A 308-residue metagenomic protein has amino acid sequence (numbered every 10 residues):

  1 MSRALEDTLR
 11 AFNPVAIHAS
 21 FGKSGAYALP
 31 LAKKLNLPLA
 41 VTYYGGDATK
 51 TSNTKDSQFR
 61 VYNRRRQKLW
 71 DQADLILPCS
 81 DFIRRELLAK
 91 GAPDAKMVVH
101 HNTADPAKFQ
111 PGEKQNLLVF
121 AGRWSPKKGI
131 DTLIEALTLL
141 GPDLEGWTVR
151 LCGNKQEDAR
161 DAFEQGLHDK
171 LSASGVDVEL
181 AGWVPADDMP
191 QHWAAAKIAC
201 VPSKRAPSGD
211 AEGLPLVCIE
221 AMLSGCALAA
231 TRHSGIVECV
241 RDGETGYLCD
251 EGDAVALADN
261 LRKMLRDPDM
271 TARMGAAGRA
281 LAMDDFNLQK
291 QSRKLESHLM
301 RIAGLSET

Functional and structural regions predicted by a protein language model:
M1-S2, Y27, L35-A40, A48-L69 (+1 more regions): Nucleotide-sugar donor phosphate/pyrophosphate-binding loop at the beta->alpha transition of glycosyltransferases
A19-S24: Short His-centered aromatic/hydrophobic patch
L77, Q110-K128, I134-T138, V149-C152: Conserved donor-binding/catalytic core segment of Leloir-type glycosyltransferases
F82, T103: Carbohydrate-associated surface elements
E164-D187: Nucleotide-activated donor-binding/catalytic signature segment of Leloir-type glycosyltransferases, i.e., the conserved
A194-D210, C226: Acidic donor-binding loop of glycosyltransferase active sites
C218, M222-L223, A227-A230, V240: Short hydrophobic beta-strand element within catalytic cores of glycosyltransferases and related nucleotide-activated
R241-G243, Y247-A254, K263-D269, M283-D284: Conserved acidic donor-binding segment of nucleotide-sugar-dependent glycosyltransferases
